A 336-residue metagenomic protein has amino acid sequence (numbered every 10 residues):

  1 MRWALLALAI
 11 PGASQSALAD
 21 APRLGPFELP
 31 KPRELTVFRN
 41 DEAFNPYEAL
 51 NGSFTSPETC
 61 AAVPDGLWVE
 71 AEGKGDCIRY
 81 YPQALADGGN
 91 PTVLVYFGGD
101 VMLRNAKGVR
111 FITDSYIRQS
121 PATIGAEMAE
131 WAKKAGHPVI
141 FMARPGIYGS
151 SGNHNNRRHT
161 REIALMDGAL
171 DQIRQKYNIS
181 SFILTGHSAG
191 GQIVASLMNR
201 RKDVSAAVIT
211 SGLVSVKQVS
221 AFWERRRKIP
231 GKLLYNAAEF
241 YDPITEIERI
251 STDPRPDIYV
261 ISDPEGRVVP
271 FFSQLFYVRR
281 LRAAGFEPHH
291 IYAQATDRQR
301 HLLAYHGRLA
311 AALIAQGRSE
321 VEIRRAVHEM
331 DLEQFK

Functional and structural regions predicted by a protein language model:
F38-G88: N-terminal cap/lid segment of alpha/beta-hydrolase-fold proteins
G73-H137: Short, surface-exposed "cap/lid" segments of acyl-processing enzymes
G136-R161: Cap/lid segment of the alpha/beta-hydrolase catalytic domain
G152-Y177: Alpha/beta-hydrolase active-site loop
T185-V194: Gly/Ala-rich beta-loop-alpha elbow adjacent to hydrolase catalytic centers
V208-Q218: Active-site nucleophile loop of the alpha/beta-hydrolase fold
Q218-H289: The feature captures the conserved acid-bearing segment of alpha/beta-hydrolase catalytic domains
L275-K336: C-terminal catalytic histidine-bearing segment of alpha/beta-hydrolase fold enzymes
